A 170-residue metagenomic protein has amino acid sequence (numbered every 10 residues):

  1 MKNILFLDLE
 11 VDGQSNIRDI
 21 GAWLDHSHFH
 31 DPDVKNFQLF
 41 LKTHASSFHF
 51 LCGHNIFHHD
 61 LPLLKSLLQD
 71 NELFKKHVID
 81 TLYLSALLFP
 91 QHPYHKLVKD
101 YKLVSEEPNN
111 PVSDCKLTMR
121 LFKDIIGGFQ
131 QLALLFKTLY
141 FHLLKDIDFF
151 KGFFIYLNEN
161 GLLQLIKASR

Functional and structural regions predicted by a protein language model:
M1-R170: DEDD superfamily 3′-5′ metal-dependent exonuclease/proofreading module
